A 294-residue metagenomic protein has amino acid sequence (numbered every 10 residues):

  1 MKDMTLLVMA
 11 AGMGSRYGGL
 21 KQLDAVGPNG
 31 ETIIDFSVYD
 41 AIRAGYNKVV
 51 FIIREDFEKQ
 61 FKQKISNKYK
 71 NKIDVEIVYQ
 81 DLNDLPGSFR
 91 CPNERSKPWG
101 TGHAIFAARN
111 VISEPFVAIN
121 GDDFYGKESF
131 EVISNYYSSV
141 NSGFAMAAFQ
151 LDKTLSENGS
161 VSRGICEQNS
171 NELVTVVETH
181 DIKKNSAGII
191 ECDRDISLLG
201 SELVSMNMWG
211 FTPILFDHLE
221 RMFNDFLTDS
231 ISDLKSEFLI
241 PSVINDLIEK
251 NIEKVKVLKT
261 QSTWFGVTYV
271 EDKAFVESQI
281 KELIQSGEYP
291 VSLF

Functional and structural regions predicted by a protein language model:
M1-V8, P28-A118, Y125, F130: Conserved N-terminal catalytic core of the sugar/cofactor nucleotidyltransferase
M13, D122-D123, L151: Active-site metal-binding loops of divalent metal-dependent hydrolases
L23, I165-Q168, V257: A structural signal for short hydrophobic beta-strand segments in well-ordered beta-sheet cores
G87-P98, G159-G164, E271-F275: Short, surface-exposed amphipathic charged segments that create phosphate/polyanion-binding patches used for binding
G126-W209, P213: Conserved core of the sugar-phosphate nucleotidyltransferase
L203, V255-S262: Catalytic beta-strand/loop signature of glycosyltransferases that borders the donor
E220-I252: A C-terminal functional module that forms or caps the active site or interfaces directly with catalytic machinery
K254, W264-F294: Hydrophobic helical membrane-anchoring modules
